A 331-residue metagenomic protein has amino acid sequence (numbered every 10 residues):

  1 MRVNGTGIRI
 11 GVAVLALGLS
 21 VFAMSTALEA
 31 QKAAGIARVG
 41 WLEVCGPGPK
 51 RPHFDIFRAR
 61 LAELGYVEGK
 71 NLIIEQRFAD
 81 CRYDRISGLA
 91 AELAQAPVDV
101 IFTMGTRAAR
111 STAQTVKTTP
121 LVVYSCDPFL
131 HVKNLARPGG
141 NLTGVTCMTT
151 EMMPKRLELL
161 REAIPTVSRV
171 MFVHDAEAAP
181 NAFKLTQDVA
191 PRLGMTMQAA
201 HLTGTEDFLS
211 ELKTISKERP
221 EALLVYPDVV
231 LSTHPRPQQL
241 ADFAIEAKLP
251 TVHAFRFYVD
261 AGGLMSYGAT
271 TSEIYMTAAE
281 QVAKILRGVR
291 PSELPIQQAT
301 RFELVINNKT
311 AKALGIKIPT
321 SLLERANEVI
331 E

Functional and structural regions predicted by a protein language model:
M1-E331: Short hydrophobic alpha-helices and adjacent helix-cap/hinge residues
